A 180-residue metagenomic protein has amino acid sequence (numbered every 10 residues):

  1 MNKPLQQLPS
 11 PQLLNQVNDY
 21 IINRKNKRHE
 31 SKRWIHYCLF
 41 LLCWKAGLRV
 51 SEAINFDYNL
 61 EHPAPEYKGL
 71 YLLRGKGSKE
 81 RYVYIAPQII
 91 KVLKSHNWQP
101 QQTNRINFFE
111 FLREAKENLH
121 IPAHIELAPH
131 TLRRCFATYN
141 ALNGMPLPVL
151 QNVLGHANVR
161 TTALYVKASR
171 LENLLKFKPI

Functional and structural regions predicted by a protein language model:
M1-D19, N97-W98: Flexible interdomain linker/hinge and immediately adjacent N-terminus of the catalytic tyrosine-recombinase domain
Q12-A46: Basic, Lys/Arg- and aromatic-enriched nucleic-acid-binding interface segment
L14, A86-H124: Active-site/catalytic core of tyrosine-dependent DNA strand-transfer enzymes
N23-E30, L112-N152: Short, basic (Lys/Arg/His-rich) helix/loop patches that form interaction surfaces in the mid-to-C-terminal regions
L39, G47, S51-F56, L150: Alpha-helix N-cap/helix-start motif at helix boundaries, enriched for small hydrophobics
N55-K91: Conserved tyrosine-mediated DNA breakage-rejoining catalytic core shared by Y-recombinases
H62-A64, P146-V166, L171: Short, polar N-cap/turn motifs at the start of nucleic acid-interacting alpha helices
Y84, Q88, A168-I180: DNA/chromatin major-groove-contacting recognition/catalytic segments
